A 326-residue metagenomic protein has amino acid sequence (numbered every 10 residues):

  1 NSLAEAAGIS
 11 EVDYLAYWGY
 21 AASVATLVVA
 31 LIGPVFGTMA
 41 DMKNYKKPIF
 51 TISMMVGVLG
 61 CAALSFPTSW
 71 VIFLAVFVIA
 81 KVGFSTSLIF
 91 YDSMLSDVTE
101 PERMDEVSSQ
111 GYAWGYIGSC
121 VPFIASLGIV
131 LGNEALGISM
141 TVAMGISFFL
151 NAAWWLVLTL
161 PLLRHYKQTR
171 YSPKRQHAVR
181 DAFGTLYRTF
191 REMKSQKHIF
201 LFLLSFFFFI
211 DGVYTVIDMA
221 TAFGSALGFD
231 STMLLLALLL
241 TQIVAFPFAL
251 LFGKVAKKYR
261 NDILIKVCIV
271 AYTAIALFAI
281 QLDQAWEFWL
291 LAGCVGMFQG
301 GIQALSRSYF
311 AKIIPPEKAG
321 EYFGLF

Functional and structural regions predicted by a protein language model:
N1-L15, D218-L234: Short amphipathic helix-loop junctions that connect adjacent transmembrane helices in Major Facilitator Superfamily/SLC
L31-Y45, P247-N261: Helix-to-loop junctions at the C-terminal end of transmembrane segments in multipass secondary transporters
P48-A63, I263-F278: Structural signature of the two symmetry-related core transmembrane helices
S65-F77, I280-A292: Helix-loop junctions at membrane interfaces in 12-TM secondary transporters
T86-E100, G301-P315: Intracellular juxtamembrane helix-capping segments at the cytosolic ends of symmetry-related transmembrane helices
S108-V130: Glycine-rich segments within core transmembrane alpha-helices of 12-TM secondary carriers
P122-E134, A152-Y171: C-terminal membrane-cytosol helix-exit motif in multi-pass small-molecule transporters
K167-L203: Juxtamembrane intracellular "pre-TM" segments in multi-pass secondary transporters
